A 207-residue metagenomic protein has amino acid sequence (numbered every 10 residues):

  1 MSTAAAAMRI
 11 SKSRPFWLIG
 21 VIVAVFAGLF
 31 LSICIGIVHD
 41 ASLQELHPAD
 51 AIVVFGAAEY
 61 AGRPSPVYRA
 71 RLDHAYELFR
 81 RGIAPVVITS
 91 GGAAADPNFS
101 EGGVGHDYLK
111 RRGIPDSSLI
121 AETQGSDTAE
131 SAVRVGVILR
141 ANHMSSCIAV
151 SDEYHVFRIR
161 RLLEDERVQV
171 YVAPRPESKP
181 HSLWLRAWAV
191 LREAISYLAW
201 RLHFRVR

Functional and structural regions predicted by a protein language model:
M1-D50: N-terminal membrane-anchoring alpha-helices
K12, R63, R192-I195: Alpha-helical structural elements
C34-V190: A structural signal for short, hydrophobic/glycine-enriched beta-strand patches
L183-R207: A transmembrane-helix-recognition feature enriched in membrane-embedded lipid enzymes and envelope glyco-/phospholipid
